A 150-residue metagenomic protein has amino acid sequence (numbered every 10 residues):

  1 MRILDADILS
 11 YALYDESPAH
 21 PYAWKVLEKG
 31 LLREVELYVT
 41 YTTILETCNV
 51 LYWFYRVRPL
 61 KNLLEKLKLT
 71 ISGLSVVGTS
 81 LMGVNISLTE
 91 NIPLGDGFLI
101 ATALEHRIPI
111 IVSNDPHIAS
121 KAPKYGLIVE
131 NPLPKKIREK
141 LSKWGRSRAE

Functional and structural regions predicted by a protein language model:
M1, G73, E105, P109-E150: Acidic, PIN/NYN-like endoribonuclease modules and their adjacent C-terminal/linker elements
M1-Y38, W53-P59, I137-E150: Short, well-structured N-terminal submotif of metal-dependent ribonuclease cores
I8, T43, F98-L99, H117-I118: Alpha-helix capping/helix-boundary segments
D15, Y41-T43, L64-E90: Acidic catalytic patch
A23, G95-D96: Amphipathic coiled-coil/heptad-repeat helices and related helical stalk/stem segments that mediate oligomerization
Y38-V39, L94, S113: Short beta-strand scaffold positions
C48, I100-L104: Short, hydrophobic alpha-helix immediately C-terminal to the catalytic nucleophile
